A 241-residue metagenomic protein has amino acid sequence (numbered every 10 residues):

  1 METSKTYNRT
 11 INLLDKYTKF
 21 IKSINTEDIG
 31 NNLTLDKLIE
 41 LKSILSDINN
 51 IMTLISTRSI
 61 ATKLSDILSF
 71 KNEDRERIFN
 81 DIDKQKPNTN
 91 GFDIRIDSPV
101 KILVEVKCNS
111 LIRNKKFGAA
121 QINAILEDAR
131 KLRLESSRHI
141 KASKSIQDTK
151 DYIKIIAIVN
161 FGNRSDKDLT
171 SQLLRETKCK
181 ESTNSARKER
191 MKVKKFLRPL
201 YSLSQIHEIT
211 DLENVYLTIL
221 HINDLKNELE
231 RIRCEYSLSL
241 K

Functional and structural regions predicted by a protein language model:
M1-K19: Charged, glycine-rich intrinsically disordered N-terminal tails and low-complexity linkers that flank
R9, M52, S56, A124-E127: Soluble or luminal CAZymes and related metallo-dependent hydrolases
T18-D81: Acidic-basic catalytic patches of nuclease active cores, encompassing PD-(D/E)XK and other metal-cofactor nuclease
N88-N90: A short, glycine/Asx- and small/polar-enriched loop/turn that sits immediately N-terminal to a beta-strand
F92-C108: Active-site beta-strand-loop-beta-strand hairpin of nuclease catalytic cores that positions key catalytic residues
C108-E181: Catalytic cores of nucleic-acid endonucleases
I156-K241: Domain-level recognition of nuclease-like catalytic cores that cleave nucleotide substrates
